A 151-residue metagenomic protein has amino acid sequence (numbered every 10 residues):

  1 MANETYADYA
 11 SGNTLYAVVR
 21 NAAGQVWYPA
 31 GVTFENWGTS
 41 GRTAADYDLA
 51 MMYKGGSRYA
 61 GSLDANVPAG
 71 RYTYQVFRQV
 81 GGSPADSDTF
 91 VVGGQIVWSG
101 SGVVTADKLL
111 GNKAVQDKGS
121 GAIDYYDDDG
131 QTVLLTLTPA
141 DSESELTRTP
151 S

Functional and structural regions predicted by a protein language model:
M1-S151: Polar, enzyme-active/binding microenvironments
